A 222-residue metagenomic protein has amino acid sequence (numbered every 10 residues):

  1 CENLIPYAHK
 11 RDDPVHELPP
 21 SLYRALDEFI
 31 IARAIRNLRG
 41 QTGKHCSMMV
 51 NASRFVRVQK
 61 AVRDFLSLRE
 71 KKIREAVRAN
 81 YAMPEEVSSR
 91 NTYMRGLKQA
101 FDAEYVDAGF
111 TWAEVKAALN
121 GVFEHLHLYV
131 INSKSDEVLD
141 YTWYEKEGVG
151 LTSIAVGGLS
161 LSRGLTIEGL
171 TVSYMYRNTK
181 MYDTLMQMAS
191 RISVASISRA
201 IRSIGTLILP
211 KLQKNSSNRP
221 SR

Functional and structural regions predicted by a protein language model:
C1-R63: Conserved interdomain linker/interface between the two RecA-like ATPase lobes of SF2 helicase motors
H16-P20, I35-G43, L119-G121, Y144-G148 (+2 more regions): A general structural signal for short secondary-structure junctions and capping/turn motifs
I35-I154: Conserved C-terminal RecA-like helicase domain
F55, K134-D136, S160-S162, T171-V172 (+2 more regions): Short, glycine-/Ser/Thr-/acidic-enriched flexible segments
V58-F65, L165-E168, D183-Q187, S216-R219: A short acidic (Asp/Glu
I154-V156, S162-R177, R202-S203: A short beta-strand element within the Helicase C-terminal
K180-R202: Conserved SF2 helicase motif VI
I208-R222: A conserved SF2-helicase RecA2
